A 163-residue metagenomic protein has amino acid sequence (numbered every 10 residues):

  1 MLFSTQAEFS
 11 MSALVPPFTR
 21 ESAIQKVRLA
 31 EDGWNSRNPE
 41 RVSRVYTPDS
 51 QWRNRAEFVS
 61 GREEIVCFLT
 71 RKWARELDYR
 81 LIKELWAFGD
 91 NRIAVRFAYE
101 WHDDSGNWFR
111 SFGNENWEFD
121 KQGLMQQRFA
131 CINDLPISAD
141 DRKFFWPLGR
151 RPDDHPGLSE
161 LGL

Functional and structural regions predicted by a protein language model:
L2-F18, C67-L163: A beta-strand edge to alpha-helix "cap/lid" segment located at domain peripheries
A13-V15, D49-S60, K72-R75: A short gly/proline-enriched turn/hairpin at secondary-structure junctions
T19-S36: Short, aromatic-enriched amphipathic alpha-helices that serve as compact interaction elements
S22-Q25, S60, E64: Generic recognition of short, well-ordered alpha-helical interface segments
S36-D49, R53, W117: Short, well-ordered alpha-helical segments enriched in acidic and aromatic residues
